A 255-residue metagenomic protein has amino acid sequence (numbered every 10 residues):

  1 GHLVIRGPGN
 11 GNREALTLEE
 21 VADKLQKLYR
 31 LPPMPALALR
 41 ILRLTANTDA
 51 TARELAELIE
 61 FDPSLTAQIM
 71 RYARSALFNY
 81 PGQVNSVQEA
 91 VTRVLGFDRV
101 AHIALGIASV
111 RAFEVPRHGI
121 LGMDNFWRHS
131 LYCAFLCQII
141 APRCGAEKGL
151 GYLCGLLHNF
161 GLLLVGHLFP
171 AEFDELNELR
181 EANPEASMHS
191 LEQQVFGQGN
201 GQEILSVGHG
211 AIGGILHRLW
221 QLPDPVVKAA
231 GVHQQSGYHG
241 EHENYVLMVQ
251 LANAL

Functional and structural regions predicted by a protein language model:
G1-L255: Conserved alpha-helical "signature site" that marks functionally important helical segments or helix/loop junctions
